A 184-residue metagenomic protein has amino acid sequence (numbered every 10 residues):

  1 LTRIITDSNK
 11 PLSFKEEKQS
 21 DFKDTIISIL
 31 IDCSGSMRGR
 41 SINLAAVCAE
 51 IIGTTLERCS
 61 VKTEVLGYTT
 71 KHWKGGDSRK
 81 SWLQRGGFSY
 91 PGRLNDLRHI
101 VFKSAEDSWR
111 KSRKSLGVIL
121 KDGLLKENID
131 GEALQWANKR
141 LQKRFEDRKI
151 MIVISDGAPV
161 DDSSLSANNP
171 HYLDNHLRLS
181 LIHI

Functional and structural regions predicted by a protein language model:
L1-L181: Acidic, glycine-rich A-domain
